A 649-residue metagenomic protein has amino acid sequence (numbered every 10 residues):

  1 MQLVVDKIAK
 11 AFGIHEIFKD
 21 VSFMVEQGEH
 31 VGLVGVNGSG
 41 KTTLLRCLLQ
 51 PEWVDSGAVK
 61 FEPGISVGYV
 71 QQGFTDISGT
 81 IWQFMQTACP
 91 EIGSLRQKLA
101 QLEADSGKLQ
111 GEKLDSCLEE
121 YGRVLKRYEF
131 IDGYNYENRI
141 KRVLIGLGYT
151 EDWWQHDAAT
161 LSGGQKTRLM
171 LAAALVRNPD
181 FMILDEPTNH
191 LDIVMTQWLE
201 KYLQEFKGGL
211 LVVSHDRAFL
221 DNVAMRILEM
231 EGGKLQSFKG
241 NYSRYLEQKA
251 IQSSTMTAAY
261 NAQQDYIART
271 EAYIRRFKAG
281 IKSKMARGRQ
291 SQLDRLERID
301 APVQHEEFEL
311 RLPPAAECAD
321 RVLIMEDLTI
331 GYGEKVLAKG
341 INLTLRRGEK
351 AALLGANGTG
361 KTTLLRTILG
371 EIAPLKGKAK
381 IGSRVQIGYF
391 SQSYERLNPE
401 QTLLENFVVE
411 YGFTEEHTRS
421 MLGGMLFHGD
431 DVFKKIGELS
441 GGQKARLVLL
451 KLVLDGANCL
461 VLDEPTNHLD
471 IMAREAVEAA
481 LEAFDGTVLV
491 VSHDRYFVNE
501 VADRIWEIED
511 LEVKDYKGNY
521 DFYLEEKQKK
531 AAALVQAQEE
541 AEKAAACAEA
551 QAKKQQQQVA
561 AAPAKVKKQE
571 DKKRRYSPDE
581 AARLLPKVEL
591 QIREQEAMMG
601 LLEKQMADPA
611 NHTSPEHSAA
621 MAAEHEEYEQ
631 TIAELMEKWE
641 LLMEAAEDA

Functional and structural regions predicted by a protein language model:
M1-A258, E306-A649: ABC ATP-binding cassette signature C-motif
L118, N138, L169, Q197 (+3 more regions): An alpha-helix initiation/capping motif
F130, A279-G280: Short histidine/acidic/glycine/proline-rich micro-motifs that form metal- and phosphate-coordinating active-site loops
Q248-Y273, F277, A286-E297, P302: Intracellular alpha-helical coupling/juxtamembrane segments of multi-pass membrane proteins
